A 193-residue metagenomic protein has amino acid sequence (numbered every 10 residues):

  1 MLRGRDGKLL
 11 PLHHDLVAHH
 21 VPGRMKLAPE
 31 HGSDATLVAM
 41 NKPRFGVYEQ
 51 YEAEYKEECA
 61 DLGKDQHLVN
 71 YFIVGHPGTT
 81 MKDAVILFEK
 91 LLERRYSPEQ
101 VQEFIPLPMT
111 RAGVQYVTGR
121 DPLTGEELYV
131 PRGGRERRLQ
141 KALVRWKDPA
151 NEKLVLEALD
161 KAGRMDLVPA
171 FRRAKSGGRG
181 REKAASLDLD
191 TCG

Functional and structural regions predicted by a protein language model:
M1, L68-G75, E103-R111, K175-S176: A glycine-rich phosphate-binding loop feature that marks nucleotide/adenosyl-phosphate handling sites
M1-V69, I73-P77: Conserved SAM/AdoMet-binding glycine-rich loop
K8-H13, I86, K153-L154: Short alpha-helical segments and helix-capping/turn motifs at coil-helix boundaries
H14-M25, A35-V38, E49-A60, L92-Q100 (+2 more regions): C-terminal scaffold of the Radical SAM
L27, V101, G163: Conserved, mostly hydrophobic/aromatic
G63-V69, S97-E103, L167-V168: Acidic/polar loop patches that form or flank catalytic/metal-binding clefts of enzymes that bind anionic ligands
H76-E93: Catalytic cores of alpha/beta
R111-G193: Radical SAM enzyme core and accessory elements
